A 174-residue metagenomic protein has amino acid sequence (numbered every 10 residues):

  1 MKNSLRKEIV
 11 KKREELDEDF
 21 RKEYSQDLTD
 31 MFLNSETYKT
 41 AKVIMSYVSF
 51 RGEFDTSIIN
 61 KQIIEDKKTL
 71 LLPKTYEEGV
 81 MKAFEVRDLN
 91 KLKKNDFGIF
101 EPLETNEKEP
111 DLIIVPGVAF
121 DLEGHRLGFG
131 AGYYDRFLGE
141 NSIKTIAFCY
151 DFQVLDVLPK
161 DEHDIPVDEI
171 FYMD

Functional and structural regions predicted by a protein language model:
M1-K108: N-terminal active-site beta-alpha-beta segment that forms phosphate/nucleotide-binding and substrate-recognition loops
K82-D174: Conserved phosphate- and dinucleotide-binding cores of soluble alpha/beta proteins, encompassing both enzyme active
